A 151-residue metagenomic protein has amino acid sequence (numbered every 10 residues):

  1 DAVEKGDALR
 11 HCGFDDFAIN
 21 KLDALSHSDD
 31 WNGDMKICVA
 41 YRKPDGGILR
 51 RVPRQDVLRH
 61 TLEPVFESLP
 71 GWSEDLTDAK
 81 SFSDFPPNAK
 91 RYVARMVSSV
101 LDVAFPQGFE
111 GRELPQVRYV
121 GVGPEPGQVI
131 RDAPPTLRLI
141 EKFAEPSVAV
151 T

Functional and structural regions predicted by a protein language model:
A2-T151: Core nucleotide-handling region used for phosphoryl-transfer chemistry
